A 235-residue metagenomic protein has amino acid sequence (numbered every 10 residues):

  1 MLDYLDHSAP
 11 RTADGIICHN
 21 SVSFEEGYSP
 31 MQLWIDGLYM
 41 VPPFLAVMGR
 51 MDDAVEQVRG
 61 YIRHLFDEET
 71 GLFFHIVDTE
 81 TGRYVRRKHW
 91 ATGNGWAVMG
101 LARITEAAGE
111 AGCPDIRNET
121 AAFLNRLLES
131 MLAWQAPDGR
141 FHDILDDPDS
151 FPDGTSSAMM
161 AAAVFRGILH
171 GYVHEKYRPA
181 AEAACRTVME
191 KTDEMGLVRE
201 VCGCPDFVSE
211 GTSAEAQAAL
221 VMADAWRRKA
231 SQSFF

Functional and structural regions predicted by a protein language model:
M1-D3, A46-R59, I104-N125, G167-E182 (+1 more regions): Structural helix-adjacent loops and short alpha-helical linkers that scaffold large soluble proteins
M1-D78, V85-R87: Extended ligand-binding groove/face enriched in aromatic
M1-N20, S29-Q32, F141, D147-F235: CBM-like carbohydrate-recognition segments
Q32-I35, M51-V55, R87-A91, G95 (+5 more regions): Non-membrane alpha-helical structural segments and their capping/turn regions in soluble enzymes
M40, G60, R126, S130 (+3 more regions): Alpha-helical elements of Rossmann-like donor-binding domains used by nucleotide-donor carbohydrate transfer enzymes
A54-I144: Active-site cradle of extracellular carbohydrate-active enzymes
